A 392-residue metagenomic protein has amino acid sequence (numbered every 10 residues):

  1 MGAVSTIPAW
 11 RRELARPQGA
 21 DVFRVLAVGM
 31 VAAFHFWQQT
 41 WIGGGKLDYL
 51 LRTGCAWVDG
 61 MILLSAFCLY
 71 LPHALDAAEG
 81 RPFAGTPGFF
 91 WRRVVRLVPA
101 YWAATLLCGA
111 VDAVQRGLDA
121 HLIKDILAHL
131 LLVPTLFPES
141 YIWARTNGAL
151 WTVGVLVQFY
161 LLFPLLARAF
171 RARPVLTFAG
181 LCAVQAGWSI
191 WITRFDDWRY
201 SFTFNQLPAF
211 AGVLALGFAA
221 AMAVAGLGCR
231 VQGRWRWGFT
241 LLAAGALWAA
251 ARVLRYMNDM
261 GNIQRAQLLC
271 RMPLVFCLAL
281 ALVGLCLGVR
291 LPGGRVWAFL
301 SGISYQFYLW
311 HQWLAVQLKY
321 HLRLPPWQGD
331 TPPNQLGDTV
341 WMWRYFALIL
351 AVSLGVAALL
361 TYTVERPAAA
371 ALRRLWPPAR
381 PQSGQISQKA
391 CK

Functional and structural regions predicted by a protein language model:
G2-G19, L26-G54, Y70-T86, P138-Y141 (+4 more regions): Alpha-helical transmembrane segments in multi-pass integral membrane proteins
A20, F89, L97, T152 (+2 more regions): Alpha-helical transmembrane segments and their helix-entry boundary regions
V22-V28, S65, V98-W102, G154-P164 (+3 more regions): Conserved beta-strand->loop/alpha-helix structural units within folded catalytic cores of enzymes with alpha/beta
G29-A32, G109-A110, L161-L165, A186 (+1 more regions): Alpha-helical transmembrane segments of multipass membrane proteins
D59-M61, G212: His/acidic/aromatic-lined binding-pocket segments of jelly-roll/cupin-type domains and related regulatory beta-sandwich
P82, T86-W91, L97-V155, A186-S201 (+5 more regions): Membrane-interface helix-loop-helix regions
Q385-K389: Charged/polar low-complexity intrinsically disordered segments
